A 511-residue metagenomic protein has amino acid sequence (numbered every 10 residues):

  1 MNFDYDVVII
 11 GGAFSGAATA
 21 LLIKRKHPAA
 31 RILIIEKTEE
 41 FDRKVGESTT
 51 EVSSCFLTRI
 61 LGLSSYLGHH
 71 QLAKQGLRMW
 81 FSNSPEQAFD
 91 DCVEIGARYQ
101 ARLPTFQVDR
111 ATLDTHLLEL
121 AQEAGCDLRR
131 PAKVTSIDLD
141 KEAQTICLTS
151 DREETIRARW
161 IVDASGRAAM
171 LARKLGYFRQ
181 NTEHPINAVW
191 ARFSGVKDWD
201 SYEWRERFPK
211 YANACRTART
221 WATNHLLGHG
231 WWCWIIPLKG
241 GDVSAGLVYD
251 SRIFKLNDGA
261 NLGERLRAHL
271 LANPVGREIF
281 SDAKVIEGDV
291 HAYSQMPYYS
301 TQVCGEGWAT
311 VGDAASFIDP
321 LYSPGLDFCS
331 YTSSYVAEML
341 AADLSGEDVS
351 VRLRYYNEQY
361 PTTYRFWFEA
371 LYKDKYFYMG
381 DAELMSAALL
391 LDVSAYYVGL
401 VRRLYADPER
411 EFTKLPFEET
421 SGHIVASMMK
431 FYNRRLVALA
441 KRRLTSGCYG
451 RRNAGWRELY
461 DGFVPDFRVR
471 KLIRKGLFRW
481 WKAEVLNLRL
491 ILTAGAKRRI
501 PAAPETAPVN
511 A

Functional and structural regions predicted by a protein language model:
N2-S15, L33: Beta1/beta-strand and adjacent pyrophosphate-binding region of the FAD-binding site in flavoprotein oxidoreductases
I10, L22-V45: Glycine-rich FAD pyrophosphate-binding loop
D42-Q87: N-terminal FAD cofactor-binding segment of flavoenzymes
F89-V108, C147, V248-R252: Helix-loop-beta segment of a Rossmann-like dinucleotide-binding subdomain
R98-E119, M170, K255-A260: Short beta-strand to alpha-helix junction loop
L120-G276, S333: Predominantly flavin-linked oxidoreductase catalytic cores and closely associated redox partners
H229-W231, P237, I253-Y372: FAD/FMN-dependent oxidoreductases across multiple families
M339-A511: C-terminal helical "tail/cap" subdomain of flavin- and related membrane-associated enzymes
